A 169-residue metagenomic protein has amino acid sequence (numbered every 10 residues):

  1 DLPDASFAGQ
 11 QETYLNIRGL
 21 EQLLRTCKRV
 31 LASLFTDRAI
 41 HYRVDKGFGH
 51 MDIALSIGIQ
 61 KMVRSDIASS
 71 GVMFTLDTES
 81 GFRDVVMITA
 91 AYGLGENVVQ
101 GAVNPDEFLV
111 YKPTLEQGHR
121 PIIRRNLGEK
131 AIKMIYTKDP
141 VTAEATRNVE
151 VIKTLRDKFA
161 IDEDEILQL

Functional and structural regions predicted by a protein language model:
D1-L169: Conserved mixed alpha/beta core segments that line enzyme active sites in large multi-domain catalysts
